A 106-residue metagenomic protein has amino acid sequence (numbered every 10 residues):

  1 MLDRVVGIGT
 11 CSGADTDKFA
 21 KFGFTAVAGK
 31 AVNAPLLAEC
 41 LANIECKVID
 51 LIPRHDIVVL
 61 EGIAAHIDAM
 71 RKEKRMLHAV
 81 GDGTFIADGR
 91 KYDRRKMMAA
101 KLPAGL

Functional and structural regions predicted by a protein language model:
M1-L106: Basic, polyanion-binding surface patches
